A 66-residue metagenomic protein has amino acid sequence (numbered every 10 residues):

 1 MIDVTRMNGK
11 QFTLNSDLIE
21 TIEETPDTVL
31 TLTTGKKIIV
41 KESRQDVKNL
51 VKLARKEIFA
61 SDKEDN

Functional and structural regions predicted by a protein language model:
M1-N66: Eukaryotic intrinsically disordered, low-complexity regulatory linkers and tails enriched in Ser/Thr/Pro
